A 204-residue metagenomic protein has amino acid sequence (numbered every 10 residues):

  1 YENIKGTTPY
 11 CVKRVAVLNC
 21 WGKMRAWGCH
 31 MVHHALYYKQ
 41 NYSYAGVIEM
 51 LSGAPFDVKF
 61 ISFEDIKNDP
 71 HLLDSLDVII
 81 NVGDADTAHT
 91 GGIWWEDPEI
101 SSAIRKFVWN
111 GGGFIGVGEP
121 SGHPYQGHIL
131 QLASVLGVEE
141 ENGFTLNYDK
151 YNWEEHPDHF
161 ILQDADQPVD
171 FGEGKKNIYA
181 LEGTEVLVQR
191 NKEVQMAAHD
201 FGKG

Functional and structural regions predicted by a protein language model:
Y1-G46, F144-N147, E154, Q163 (+2 more regions): Hydrophobic targeting/anchoring helices
Y10-V15, W21, W27-C29, G53-A54 (+4 more regions): A glycine-centered loop/beta-turn motif at secondary-structure junctions
M24-W27, K67-N68, A88-H89, G122-H128 (+1 more regions): Short catalytic/ligand-binding loop motif for oxyanion handling, primarily in non-cytosolic enzymes, centered on
H30-Q40, D57, N81-D97: The substrate-binding groove and active-site-proximal loops of carbohydrate-active enzymes, especially glycoside
L51-P70: A short, well-structured beta->alpha microelement
K67-D74, W95-E96: Short amphipathic alpha-helix with an adjacent loop that forms part of the alpha/beta core around
V78: Short, Asp-centered acidic motifs that coordinate Mg2+ and/or phosphate in catalytic or ligand-binding sites
D86, G91-Q167: A glycine-rich, often tryptophan-bearing local segment used as a flexible ligand/cofactor-contacting loop or short
